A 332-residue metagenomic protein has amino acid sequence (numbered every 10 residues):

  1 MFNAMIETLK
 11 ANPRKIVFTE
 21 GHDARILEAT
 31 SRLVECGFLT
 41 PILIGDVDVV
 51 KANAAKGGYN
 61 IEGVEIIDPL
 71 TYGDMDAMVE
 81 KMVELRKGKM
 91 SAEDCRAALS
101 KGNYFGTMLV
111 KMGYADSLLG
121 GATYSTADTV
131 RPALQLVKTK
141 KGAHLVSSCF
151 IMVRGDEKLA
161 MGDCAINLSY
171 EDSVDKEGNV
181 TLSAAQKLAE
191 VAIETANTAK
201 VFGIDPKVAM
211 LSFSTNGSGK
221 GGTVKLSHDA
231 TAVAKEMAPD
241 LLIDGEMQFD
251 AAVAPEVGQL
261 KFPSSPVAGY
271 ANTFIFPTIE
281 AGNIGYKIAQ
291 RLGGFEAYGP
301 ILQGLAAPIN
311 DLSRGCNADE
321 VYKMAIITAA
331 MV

Functional and structural regions predicted by a protein language model:
M1-V332: Anion-binding alpha/beta catalytic cores of soluble intermediary-metabolism enzymes, centered on
